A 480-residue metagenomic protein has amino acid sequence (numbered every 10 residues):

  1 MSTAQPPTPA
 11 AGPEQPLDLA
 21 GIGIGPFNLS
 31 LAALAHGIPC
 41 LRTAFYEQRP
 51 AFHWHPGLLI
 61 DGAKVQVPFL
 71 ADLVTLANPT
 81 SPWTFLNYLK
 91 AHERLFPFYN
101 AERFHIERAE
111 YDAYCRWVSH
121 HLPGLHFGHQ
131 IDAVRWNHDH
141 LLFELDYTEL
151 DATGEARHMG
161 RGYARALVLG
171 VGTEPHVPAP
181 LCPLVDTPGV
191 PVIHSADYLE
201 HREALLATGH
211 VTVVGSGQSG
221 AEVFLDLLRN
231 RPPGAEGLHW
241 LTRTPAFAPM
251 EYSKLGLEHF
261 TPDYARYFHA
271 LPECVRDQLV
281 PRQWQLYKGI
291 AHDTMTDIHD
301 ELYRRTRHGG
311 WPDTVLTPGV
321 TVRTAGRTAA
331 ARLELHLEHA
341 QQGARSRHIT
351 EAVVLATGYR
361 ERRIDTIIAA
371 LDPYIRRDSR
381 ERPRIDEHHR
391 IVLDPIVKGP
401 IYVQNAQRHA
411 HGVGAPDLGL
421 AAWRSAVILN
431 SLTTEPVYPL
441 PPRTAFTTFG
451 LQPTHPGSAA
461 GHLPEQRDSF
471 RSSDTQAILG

Functional and structural regions predicted by a protein language model:
S2-P50, W54-P56, F98-Q218, E222-G480: Flavin (primarily FAD) cofactor-binding/catalytic cores of flavoenzymes
H55, L59-Y88: Conserved N-terminal ligand/cofactor-binding loop architecture of enzyme catalytic domains
T75-R108: A conserved beta-strand/loop capping segment in the N-terminal third of enzymes that catalyze redox or closely related
